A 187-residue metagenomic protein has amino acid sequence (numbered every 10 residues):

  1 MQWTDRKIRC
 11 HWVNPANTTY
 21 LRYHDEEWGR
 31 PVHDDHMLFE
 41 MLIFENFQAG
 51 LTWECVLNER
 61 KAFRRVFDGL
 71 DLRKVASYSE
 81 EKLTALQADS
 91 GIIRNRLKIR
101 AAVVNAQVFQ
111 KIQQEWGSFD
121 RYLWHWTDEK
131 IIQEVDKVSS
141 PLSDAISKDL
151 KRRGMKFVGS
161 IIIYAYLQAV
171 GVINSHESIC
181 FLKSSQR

Functional and structural regions predicted by a protein language model:
M1-R187: HhH-family (HhH-GPD) DNA N-glycosylase catalytic core used in base-excision repair
